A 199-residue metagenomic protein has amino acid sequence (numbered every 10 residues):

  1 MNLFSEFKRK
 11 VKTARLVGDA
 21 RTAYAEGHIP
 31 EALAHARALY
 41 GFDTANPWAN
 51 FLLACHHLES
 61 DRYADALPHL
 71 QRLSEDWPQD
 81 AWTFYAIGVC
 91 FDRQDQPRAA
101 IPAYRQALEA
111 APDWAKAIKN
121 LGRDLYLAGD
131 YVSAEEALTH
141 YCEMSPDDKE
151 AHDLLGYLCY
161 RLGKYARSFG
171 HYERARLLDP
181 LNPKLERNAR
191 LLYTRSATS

Functional and structural regions predicted by a protein language model:
M1-E6, K164-S199: Terminal, low-structured helical/coil segments at or just beyond the last alpha-helical repeat
M1-R15, G41: TPR-adjacent "capping" and linker segments in tetratricopeptide-repeat scaffold/adaptor proteins
E26-A34, S60-R72, R93-Q106, L127-H140 (+2 more regions): Structural signature of tandem alpha-helical TPR/SEL1-like repeats, specifically the intra-repeat loop/turn
F42, D76-W77, A110, M144 (+1 more regions): Structural marker of alpha-solenoid helical repeat scaffolds
